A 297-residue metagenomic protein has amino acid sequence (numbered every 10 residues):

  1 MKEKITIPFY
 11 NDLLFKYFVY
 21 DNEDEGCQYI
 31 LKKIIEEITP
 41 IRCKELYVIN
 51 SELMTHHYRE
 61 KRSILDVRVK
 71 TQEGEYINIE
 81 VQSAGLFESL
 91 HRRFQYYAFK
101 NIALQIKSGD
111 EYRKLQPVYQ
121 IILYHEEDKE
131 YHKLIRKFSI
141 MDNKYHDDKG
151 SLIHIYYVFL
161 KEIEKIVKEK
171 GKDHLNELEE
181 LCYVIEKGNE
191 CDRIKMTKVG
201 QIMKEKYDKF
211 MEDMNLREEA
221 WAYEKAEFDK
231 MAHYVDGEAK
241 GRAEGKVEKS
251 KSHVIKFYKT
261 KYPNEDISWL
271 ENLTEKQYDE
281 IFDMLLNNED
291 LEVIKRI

Functional and structural regions predicted by a protein language model:
M1-E218: Conserved single-residue anchors adjacent to enzymatic active/cofactor-binding motifs
K2-T6, I77-Q82, E179-I297: Short, charged alpha-helical interaction segments and adjacent helix-coil junctions
